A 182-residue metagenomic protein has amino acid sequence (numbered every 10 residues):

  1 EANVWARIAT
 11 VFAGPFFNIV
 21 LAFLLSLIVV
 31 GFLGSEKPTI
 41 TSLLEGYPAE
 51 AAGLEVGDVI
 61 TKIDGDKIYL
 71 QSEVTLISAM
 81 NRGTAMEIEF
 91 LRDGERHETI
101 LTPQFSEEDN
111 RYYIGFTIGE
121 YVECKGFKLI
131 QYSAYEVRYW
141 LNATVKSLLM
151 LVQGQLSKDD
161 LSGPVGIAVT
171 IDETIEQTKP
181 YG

Functional and structural regions predicted by a protein language model:
E1-A22, Y121, K125: Membrane-embedded helix-turn/re-entrant segments that form the catalytic/gating core of multi-pass membrane enzymes
A2-W5, P103-G182: Functional transmembrane alpha-helices
A13, A51, E55, T61-K62 (+1 more regions): PDZ-domain C-terminal substructure recognizer with occasional recognition of PDZ-binding tails
G14, L25, V74, V137: Residue-level signature of catalytic and energy-coupling elements of molecular machines, predominantly ATP/GTP-dependent
N18-S26, A143, S147: Hydrophobic alpha-helical transmembrane segments in multi-pass membrane proteins
F23, L27-K62, D66-Y69: PDZ/PDZ-like domain segments forming the peptide/carboxylate-binding groove, activating on the N-terminal beta-strands
L24, P48, E73, G83 (+1 more regions): Residue-level recognition of oxygen-bearing side chains
